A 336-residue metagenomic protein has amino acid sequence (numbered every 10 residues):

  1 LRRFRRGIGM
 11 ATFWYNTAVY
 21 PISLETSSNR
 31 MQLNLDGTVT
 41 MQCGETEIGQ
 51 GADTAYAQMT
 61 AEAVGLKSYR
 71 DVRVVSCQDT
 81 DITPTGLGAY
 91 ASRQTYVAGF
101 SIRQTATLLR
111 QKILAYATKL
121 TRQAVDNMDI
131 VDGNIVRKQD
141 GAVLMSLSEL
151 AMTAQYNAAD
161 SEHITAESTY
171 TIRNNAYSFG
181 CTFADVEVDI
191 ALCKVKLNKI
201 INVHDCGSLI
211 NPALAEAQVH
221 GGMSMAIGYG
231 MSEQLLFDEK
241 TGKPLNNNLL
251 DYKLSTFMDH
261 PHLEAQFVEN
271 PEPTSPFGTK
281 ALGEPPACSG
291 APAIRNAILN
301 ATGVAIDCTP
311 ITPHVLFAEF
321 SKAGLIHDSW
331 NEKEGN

Functional and structural regions predicted by a protein language model:
L1-F13, M59-N336: C-terminal catalytic domains of large/alpha subunits in multi-subunit enzymes
I8-V39, C43-G44, Q50: Conserved beta-alpha junction segments in alpha/beta enzyme cores
G51-A52, G290: Secondary-structure boundary/capping motif
A52-T60: Thiamine diphosphate
